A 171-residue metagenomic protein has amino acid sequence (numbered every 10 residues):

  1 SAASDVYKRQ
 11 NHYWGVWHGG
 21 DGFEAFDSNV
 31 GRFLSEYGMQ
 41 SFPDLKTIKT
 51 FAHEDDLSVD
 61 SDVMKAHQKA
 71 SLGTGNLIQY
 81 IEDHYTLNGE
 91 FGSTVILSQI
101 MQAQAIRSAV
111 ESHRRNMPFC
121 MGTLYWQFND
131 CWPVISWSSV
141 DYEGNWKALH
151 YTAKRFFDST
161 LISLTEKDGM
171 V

Functional and structural regions predicted by a protein language model:
A2-Y7: Short, small-residue-biased leader/transition segments that mark boundaries at the very start of proteins
K8-G15: Charged mid-protein connector segments
G15-V171: Substrate-binding clefts and catalytic carboxylate motifs of secreted carbohydrate-active enzymes
